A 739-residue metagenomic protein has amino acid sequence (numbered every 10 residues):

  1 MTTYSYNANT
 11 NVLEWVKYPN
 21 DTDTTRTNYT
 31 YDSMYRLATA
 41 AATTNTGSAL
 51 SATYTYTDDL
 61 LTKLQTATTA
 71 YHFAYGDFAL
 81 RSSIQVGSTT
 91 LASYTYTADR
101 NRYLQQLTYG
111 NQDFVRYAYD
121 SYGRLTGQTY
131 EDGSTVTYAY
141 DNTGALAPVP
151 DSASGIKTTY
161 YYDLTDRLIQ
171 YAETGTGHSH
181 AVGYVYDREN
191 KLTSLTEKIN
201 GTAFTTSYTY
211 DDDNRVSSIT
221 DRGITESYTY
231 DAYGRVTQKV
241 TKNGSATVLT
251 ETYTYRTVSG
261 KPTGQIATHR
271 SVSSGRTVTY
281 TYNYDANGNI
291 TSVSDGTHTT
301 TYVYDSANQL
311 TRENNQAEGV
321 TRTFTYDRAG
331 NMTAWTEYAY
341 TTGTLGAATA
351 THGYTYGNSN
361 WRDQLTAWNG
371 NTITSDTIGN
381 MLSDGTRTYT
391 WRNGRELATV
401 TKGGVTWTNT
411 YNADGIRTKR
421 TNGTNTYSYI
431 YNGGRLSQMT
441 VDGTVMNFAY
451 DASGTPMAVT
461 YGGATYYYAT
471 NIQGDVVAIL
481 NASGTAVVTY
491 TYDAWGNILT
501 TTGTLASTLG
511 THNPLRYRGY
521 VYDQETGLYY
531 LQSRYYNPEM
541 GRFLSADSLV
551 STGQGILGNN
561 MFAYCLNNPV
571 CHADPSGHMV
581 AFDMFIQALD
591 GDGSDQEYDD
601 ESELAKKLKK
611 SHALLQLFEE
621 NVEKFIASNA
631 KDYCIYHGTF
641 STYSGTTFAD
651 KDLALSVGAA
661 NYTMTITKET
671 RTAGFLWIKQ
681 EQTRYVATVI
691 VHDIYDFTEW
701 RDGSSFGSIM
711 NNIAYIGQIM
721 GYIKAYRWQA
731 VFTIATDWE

Functional and structural regions predicted by a protein language model:
M1-V86, T90-Y109, D113-Y130, S134-T220 (+20 more regions): Beta-strand elements of repeat-based all-beta scaffolds
Y4, A98, T257-V258, H352-N358 (+3 more regions): A motif-centric feature for acidic-aromatic and gly/ser/thr-rich catalytic loops and repeats
N20, G175, H180, I199 (+4 more regions): Short, flexible loop/turn elements at secondary-structure junctions
T377, N393, I472, N537-E539: A cytosolic small-molecule/anion-sensing beta-strand core signal
R417, N497-T501, N537-L544, N559-D583: Short, low-complexity export/processing leader segments characterized by acidic and small residues
G553-I556: Short linker/helix segments within small regulatory modules
G591-D595, D599-E739: Catalytic toxin/effector domains delivered as secreted proteins or via bacterial secretion systems
